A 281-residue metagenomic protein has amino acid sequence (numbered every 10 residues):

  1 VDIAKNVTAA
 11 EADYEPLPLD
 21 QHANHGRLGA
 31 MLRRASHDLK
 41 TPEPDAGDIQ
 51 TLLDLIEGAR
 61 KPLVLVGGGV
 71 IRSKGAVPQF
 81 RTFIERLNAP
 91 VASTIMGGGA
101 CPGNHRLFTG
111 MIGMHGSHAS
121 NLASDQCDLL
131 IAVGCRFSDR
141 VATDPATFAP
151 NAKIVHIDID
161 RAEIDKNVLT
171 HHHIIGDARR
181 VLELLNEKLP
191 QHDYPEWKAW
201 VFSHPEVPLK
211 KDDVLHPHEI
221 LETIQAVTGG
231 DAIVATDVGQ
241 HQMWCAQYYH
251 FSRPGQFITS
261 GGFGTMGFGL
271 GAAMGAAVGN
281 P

Functional and structural regions predicted by a protein language model:
V1-G58: Conformationally flexible catalytic loops at phosphate/diphosphate-handling active centers
I3-T8, G68-V70, R161, V238-Q242: Glycine-rich beta-alpha junction loops
K5, G97-A199: Glycine-rich, acidic loop regions that bind phosphate or pyrophosphate groups
P18-L19, H25-H37, P102-G103, K198-P208 (+1 more regions): Gly-rich Lys/Arg/Thr-decorated short loops/hinges at beta-loop-alpha junctions or inter-strand turns that position
L39, R60-S73, I84: Glycine-rich phosphate/diphosphate-binding loops and the adjacent beta-loop-alpha structural elements that coordinate
D48-L63, F83, S124-Q126, T223-A232 (+1 more regions): Glycine-rich phosphate/diphosphate-binding loops that line cofactor/substrate pockets in enzymes
W200-N280: Active-site diphosphate/adenylate-binding microenvironment
